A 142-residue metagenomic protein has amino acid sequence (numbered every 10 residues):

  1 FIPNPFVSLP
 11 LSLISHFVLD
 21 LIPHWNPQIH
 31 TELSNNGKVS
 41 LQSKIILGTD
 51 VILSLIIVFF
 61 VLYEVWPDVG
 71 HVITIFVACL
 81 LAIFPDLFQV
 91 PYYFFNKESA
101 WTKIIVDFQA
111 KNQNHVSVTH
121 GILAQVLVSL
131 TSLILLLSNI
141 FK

Functional and structural regions predicted by a protein language model:
F1-K142: N-terminal membrane-targeting hydrophobic helices
